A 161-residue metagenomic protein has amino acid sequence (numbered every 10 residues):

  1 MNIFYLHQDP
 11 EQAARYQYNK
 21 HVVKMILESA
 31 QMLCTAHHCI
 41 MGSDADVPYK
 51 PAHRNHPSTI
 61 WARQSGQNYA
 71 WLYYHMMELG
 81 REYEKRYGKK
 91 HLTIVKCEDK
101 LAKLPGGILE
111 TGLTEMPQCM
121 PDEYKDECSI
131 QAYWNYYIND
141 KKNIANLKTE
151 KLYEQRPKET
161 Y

Functional and structural regions predicted by a protein language model:
M1-N55, T59-Y161: Sequence termini and other peripheral, non-core segments
